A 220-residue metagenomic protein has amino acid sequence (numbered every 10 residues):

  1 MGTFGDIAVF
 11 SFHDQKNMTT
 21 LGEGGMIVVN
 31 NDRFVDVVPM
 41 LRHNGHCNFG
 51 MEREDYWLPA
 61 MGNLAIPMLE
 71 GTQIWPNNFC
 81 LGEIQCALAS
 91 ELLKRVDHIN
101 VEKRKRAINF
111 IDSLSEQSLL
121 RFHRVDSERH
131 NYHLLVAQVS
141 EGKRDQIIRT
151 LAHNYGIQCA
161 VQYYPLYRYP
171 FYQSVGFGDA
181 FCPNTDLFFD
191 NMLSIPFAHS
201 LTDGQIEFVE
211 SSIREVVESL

Functional and structural regions predicted by a protein language model:
M1-F4, I27, F177-A180: Short, hinge-like loop/turn segments at secondary-structure boundaries
M1-L21, D36, M68-G71: Conserved active-site segment immediately N-terminal to the catalytic lysine that forms the internal aldimine
G2, F10-S11, G25-N30, A60: Short beta-strand-to-turn element immediately C-terminal to the catalytic PLP-Schiff-base lysine in fold type I
K16, G25, R42-G45: Short, well-ordered alpha-helical segments in soluble proteins
G22-E23, I84: A conserved catalytic-core signature of glycosyltransferases
N30-L220: PLP-dependent aminotransferase class I/II
